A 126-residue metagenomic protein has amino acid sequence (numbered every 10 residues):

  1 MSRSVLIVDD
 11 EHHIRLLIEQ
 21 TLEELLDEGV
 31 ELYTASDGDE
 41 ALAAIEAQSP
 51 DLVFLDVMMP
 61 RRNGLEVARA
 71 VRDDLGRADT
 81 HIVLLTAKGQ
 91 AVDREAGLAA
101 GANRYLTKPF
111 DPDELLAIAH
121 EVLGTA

Functional and structural regions predicted by a protein language model:
H12-Y33: Two-component/phosphorelay signaling modules centered on CheY-like receiver
R15, M59-R61, A78, Q90 (+1 more regions): The feature encodes the CheY-like receiver
T34-L52: Acidic, metal-coordinating helix/loop segments flanking the phosphotransfer/catalytic sites of two-component signaling
S36, R61-R62, V71: Hydrophobic residue at a beta-alpha junction that N-caps the helix immediately following a catalytic beta-strand/loop
F110-A119: C-terminal output helix
